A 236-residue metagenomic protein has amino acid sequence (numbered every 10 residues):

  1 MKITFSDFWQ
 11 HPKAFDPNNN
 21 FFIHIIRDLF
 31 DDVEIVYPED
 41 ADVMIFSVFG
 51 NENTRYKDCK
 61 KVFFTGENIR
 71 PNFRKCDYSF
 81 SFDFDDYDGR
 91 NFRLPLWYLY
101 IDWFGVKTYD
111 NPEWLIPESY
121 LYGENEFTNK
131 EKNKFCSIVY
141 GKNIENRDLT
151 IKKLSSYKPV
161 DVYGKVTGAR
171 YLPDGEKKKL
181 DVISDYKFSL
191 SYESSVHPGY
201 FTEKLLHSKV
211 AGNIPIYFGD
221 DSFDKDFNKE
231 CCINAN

Functional and structural regions predicted by a protein language model:
M1-D16, K132-N143, S191: Short hydrophobic beta-strand segments
M1-K57, N72: N-terminal pre-catalytic "stem/leader" segment of glycosyltransferase-like enzymes
S6-Q10, V139-D181: Catalytic donor nucleotide-activated moiety binding site of glycosyltransferases and closely related
I23, N51-T54, I69-R70, R147-S155 (+3 more regions): Short amphipathic alpha-helical segments and helix-helix/interface helices
I23-E34, K57-D58, D86-G89, K153-T167 (+1 more regions): Structural alpha-beta junctions
D40-V43, F49-D148: Catalytic core of nucleotide-activated saccharide and alditol-phosphate transferases
F64-G66, F82, Y163, F218 (+1 more regions): Generic beta-sheet signal
L180-N236: Catalytic binding pocket for nucleotide-activated donors in carbohydrate/polymer assembly enzymes
